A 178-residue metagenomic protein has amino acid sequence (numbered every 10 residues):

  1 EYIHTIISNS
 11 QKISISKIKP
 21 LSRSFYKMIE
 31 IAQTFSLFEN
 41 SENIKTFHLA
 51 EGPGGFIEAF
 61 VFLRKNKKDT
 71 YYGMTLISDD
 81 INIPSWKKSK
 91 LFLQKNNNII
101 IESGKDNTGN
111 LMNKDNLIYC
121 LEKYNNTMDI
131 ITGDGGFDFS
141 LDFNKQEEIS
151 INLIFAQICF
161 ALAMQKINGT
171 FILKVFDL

Functional and structural regions predicted by a protein language model:
E1-K123: Intrinsically disordered, low-complexity glycine/charged-rich regulatory or linker segments that flank or connect
I7-K12, G133-Q146: Gly-rich Lys/Arg/Thr-decorated short loops/hinges at beta-loop-alpha junctions or inter-strand turns that position
R23, K27, G55, A59 (+3 more regions): Acidic, Ser/Thr-rich intrinsically disordered and amphipathic helical segments
E39-E42, K67, D142, N168-I172: Short, flexible/disordered secondary-structure transition segments
F47-P53, K123-L141, K174: Conserved proline-anchored active-site loop of SAM-dependent methyltransferases that bridges a beta-strand
R64, N126, M164-K166: Helix-to-beta-strand junctions that scaffold the AdoMet/dcAdoMet cofactor pocket in Class I SAM-dependent enzymes
I77, F137, D177: Active-site-proximal loop/turn and secondary-structure-junction residues that shape catalytic pockets, frequently
N144-L178: Conserved Class I SAM-dependent methyltransferase catalytic core
